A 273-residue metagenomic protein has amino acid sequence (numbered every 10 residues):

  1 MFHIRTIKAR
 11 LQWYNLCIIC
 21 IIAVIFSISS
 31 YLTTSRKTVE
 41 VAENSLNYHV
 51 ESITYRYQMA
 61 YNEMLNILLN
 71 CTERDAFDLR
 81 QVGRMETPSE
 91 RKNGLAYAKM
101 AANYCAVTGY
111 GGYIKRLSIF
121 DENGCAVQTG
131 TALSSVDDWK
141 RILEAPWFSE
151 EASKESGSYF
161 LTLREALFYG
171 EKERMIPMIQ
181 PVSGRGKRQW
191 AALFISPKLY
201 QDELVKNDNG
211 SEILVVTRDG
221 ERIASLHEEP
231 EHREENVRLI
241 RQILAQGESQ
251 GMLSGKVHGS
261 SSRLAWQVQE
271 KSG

Functional and structural regions predicted by a protein language model:
M1-K8, K37, V41-N47, E51 (+7 more regions): N-terminal sensory and localization modules of signal-transduction and trafficking proteins
R5-E86: Juxtamembrane extracytoplasmic/periplasmic/luminal helical "stalk" adjacent to the first N-terminal
N62-K99, F120-S134: Extracellular/periplasmic ligand-binding regions of membrane signal-transduction receptors
L68, I114-I119, E212-L214: Short, hydrophobic-rich beta-strand element in sensory/regulatory alpha-beta domains
Y97-T108, R185-P230: Solvent-exposed, extracytoplasmic
T108-R116, E122-I195: Extracytoplasmic/periplasmic ligand-binding sensor regions of membrane-associated signaling proteins
G170-K172, G186, G220, K256-S261: Glycine-centered tight beta-turn/hairpin loop motif at sheet-sheet or coil-to-beta transitions
Q189, G210-E212, H227-G273: Extracellular/periplasmic juxtamembrane segments that couple receptor/chemosensory ectodomains to their
